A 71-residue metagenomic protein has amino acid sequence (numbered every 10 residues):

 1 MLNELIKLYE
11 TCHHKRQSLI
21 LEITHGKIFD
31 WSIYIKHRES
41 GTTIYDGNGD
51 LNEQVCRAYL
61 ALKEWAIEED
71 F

Functional and structural regions predicted by a protein language model:
M1, K63-F71: Short intrinsically disordered terminal tails
M1-I20: Negatively charged, low-complexity tracts enriched in Asp/Glu with abundant Ser/Thr
L5-E10, W31, E64-A66: Generic detector of bulky aromatic hydrophobic side chains
K15-R57: Acidic, low-complexity, intrinsically disordered interaction modules
C56-E64: Short, hydrophobic/amphipathic alpha-helical patches that form generic packing surfaces within helical domains
